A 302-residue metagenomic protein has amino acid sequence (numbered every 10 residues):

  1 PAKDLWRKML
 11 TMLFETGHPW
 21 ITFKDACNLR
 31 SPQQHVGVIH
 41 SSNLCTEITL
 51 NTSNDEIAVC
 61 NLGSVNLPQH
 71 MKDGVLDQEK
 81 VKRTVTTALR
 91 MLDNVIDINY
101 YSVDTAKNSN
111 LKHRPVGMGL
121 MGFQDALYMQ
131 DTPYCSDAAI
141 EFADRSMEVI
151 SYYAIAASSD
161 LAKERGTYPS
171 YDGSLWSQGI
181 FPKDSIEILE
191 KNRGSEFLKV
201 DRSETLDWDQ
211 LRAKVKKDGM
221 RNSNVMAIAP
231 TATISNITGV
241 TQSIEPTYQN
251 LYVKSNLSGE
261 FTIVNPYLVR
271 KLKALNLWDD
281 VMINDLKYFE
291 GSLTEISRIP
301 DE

Functional and structural regions predicted by a protein language model:
P1-E302: Long, C-terminal-biased catalytic regions of enzyme "large/alpha" subunits
